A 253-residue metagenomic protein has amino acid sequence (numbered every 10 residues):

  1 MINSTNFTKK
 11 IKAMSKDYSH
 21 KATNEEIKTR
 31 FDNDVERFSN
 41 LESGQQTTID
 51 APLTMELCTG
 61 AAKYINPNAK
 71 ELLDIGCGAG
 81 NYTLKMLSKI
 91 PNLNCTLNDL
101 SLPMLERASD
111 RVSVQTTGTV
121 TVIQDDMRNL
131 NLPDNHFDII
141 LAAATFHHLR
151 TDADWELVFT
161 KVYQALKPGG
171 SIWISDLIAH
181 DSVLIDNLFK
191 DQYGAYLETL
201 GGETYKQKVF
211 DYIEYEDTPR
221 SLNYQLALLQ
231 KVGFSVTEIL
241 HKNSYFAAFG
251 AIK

Functional and structural regions predicted by a protein language model:
I2-N66, K85: Conserved class I S-adenosyl-L-methionine
E71-N129: Class I SAM-dependent methyltransferase SAM/SAH-binding core
L132-I140: A short acidic, Gly/Pro-enriched loop at the edge of an enzyme's catalytic core that lines a small-molecule cofactor
A142-F146, I174: A short beta-strand submotif of the Rossmann-like class I SAM-dependent methyltransferase core that lines
H147-T151: A short His-aromatic
E156-P168: A short glycine-rich, Lys/Arg-flanked "PGG" loop and its adjoining helix->strand segment in the class I
S175-V232: C-terminal alpha-helical "lid/dimerization" subdomain adjacent to the S-adenosyl-L-methionine
Q230-K253: Core SAM-dependent methyltransferase catalytic element
